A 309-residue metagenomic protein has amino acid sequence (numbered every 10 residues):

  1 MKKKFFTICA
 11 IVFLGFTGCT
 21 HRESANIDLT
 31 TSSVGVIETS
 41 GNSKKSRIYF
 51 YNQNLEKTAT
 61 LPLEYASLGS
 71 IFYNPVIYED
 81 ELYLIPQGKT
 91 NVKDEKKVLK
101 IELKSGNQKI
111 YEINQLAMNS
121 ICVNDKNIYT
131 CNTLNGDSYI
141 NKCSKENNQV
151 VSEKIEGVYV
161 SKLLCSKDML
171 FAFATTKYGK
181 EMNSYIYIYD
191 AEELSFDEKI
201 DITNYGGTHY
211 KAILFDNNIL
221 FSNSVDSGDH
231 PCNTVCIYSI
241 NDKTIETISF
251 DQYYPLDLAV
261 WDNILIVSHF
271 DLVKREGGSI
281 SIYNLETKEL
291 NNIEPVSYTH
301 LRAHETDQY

Functional and structural regions predicted by a protein language model:
T17-G18: C-terminal motif of bacterial Sec signal peptides marking the signal peptidase cleavage site
R22-A59: An edge-strand/N-cap motif at the start of beta-rich repeat modules
D28-N42, E81-Q87, N127-T133, M169-T175 (+3 more regions): Short beta-strand elements that form the blades of beta-propeller/WD-repeat-like and other beta-sheet-rich scaffold
S43-Y49, N91-L99, D137-N141, K180-Y187 (+2 more regions): Structural motif
Q53-N54, E102-G106, S144-N147, D190-E193 (+2 more regions): Short loop/turn segments that connect beta-strands within beta-propeller blades
K57-Y65, N107-E112, N148-K154, S195-I202 (+2 more regions): A short beta-strand motif characteristic of beta-propeller blades
E64-G69, I113-N119, I155-S161, I202-T208 (+2 more regions): Short coil/turn segments at the loop-to-beta-strand junctions that recur within blades of beta-propeller repeat folds
T299-T306: Conserved small/polar residues in nucleotide/adenosyl-binding loops
